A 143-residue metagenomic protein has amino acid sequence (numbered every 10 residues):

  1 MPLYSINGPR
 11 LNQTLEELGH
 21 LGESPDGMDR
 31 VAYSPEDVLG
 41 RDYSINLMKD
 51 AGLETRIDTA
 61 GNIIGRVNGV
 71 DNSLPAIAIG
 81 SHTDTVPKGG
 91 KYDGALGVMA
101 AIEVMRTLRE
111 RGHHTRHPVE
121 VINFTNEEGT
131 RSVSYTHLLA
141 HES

Functional and structural regions predicted by a protein language model:
P2-S34: N-terminal capping segment at the start of a domain
N7-T14, E36, G40-S44, P75 (+2 more regions): General structural feature for long, well-ordered alpha-helical segments within catalytic domains of soluble enzymes
S24-N68: A non-catalytic alpha/beta surface segment that caps or lines the substrate-entry region of metallo-dependent hydrolase
A51, I63-L96, A101: Catalytic-core environment of secreted peptidases
G69-S73, G112-T115, S134: Solvent-exposed alpha-helices and their adjacent loops that cap or buttress functional pockets in soluble metabolic
I79, K91-T125: Alpha-helical metal-binding/catalytic segments enriched in His/Glu/Asp
G90-Y92, T130-Y135: Short acidic, glycine/serine/threonine-rich loops at helix termini
T136-S143: Conserved small/polar residues in nucleotide/adenosyl-binding loops
